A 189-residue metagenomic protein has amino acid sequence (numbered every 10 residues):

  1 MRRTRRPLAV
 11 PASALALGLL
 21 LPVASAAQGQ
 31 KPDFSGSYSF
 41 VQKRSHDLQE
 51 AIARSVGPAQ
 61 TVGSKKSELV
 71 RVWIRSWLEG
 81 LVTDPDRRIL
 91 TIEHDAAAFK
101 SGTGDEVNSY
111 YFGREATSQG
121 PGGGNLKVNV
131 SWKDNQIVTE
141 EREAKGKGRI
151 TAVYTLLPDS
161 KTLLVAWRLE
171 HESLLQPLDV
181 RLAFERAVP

Functional and structural regions predicted by a protein language model:
M1-R6: N-terminal secretory signal peptides that target proteins for export/translocation
L8-A9, P121: Short hydrophobic/aromatic segments of transmembrane alpha-helices and their interfaces
A9-V10, S64: Short amphipathic alpha-helical "recognition" segments used for binding
P11-P22: Bacterial N-terminal signal peptides
V23-A27: Signal peptide processing junction and immediate N-terminal pro/mature segment of secreted/exported proteins
Q28-P189: PEST-like low-complexity, intrinsically disordered acidic/proline/serine-rich tracts that flank trafficking/processing
